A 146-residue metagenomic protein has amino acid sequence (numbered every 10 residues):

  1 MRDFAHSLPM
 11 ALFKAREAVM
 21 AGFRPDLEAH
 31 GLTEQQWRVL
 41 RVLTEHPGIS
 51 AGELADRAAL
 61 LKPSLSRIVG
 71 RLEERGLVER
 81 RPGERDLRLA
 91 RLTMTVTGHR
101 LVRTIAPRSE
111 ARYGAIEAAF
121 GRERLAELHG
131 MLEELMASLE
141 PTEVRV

Functional and structural regions predicted by a protein language model:
M1, R122-V146: C-terminal regulatory/oligomerization modules of transcriptional regulators
M1-H30, V146: N-terminal leader segment of winged-helix/HTH proteins
H6-M10, H30-R41, S66: Short alpha-helical elements of helix-turn-helix
A11, A18, G22, R38-T44 (+1 more regions): Pre-recognition alpha-helix immediately N-terminal to the DNA-recognition helix within helix-turn-helix or winged-helix
M20, G48, G70-E133: Charged, amphipathic alpha-helical coiled-coil/dimerization segments
T33-Q35, S50, T95: Residues that mark the N-terminal boundary/hinge immediately upstream of a DNA-recognition element
P47-G48, A59: Central "turn" residue of the DNA-binding helix-turn-helix
P63: Key DNA-contact positions within bacterial/archaeal DNA-binding proteins
